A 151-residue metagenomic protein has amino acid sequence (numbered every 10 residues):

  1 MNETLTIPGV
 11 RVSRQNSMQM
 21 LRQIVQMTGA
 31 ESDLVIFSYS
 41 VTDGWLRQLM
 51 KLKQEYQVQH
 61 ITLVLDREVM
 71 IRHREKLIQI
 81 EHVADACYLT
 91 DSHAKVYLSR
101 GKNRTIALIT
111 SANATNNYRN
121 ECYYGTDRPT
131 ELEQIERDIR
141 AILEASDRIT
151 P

Functional and structural regions predicted by a protein language model:
M1-P151: PLD/PLD-like phosphodiesterase catalytic module centered on the HKD motif
